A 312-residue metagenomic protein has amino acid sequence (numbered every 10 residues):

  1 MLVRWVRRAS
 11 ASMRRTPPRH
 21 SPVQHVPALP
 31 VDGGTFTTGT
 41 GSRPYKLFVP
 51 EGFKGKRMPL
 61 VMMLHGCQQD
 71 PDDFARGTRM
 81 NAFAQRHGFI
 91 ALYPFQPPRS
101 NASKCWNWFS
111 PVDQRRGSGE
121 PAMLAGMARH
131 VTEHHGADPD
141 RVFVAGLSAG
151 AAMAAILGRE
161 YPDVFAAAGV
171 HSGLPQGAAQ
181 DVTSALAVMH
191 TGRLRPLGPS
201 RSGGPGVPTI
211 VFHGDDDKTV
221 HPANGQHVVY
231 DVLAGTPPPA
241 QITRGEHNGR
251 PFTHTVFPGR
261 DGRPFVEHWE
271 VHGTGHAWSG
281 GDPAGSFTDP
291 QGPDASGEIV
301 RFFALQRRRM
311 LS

Functional and structural regions predicted by a protein language model:
M1-L60, D72-T78, A82-R86, I90 (+8 more regions): A domain-start/cap signature at the N-terminus of enzymes
M58, G66-D70, T274: Active-site glycine-rich loops that stabilize anionic/oxyanionic intermediates across multiple enzyme folds
F95-G119: Cap/lid segment of the alpha/beta-hydrolase catalytic domain
V112-H135, I156: Alpha/beta-hydrolase active-site loop
G136-S148: Alpha/beta-hydrolase fold nucleophile elbow
V144-G146, H171, F212: Short beta-strand immediately N-terminal to the catalytic nucleophile in serine-hydrolase-like folds
D163-A178: A conserved short beta-strand
V211-H213, D217: Short beta-strand/loop motif that positions the catalytic acidic residue of the alpha/beta-hydrolase fold
